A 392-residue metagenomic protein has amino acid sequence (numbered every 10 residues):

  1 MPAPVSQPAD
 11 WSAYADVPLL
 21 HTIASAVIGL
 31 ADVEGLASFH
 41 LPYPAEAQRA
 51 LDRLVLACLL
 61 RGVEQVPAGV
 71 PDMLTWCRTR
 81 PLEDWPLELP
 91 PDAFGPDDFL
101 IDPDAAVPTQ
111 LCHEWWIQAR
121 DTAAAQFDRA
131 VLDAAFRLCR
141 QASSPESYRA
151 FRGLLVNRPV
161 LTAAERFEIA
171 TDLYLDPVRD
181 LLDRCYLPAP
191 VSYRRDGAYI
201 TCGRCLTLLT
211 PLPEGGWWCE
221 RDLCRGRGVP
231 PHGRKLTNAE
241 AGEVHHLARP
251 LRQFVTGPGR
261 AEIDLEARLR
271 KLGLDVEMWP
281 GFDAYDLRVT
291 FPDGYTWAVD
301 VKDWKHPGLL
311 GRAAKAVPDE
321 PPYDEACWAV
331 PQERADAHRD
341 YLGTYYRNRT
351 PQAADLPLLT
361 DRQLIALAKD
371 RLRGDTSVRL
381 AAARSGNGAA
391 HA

Functional and structural regions predicted by a protein language model:
M1-A9, S385-A392: Short, low-complexity, intrinsically disordered N-terminal peptides in bacterial proteins
P2-H21, S25-T237: Nuclease-adjacent, charged terminal/linker segments that flank catalytic cores
T79-L82, G259, K302-A354: Catalytic cores of nucleic-acid endonucleases
R195, H232-G281: Acidic-basic catalytic patches of nuclease active cores, encompassing PD-(D/E)XK and other metal-cofactor nuclease
R249, D283-T290: Redox- and metal-dependent alpha/beta enzyme cores, enriched for Fe-S-associated oxidoreductases and cofactor-handling
D275-Y285, K305-K315, L356-A368: A short, well-structured beta->alpha microelement
R288-A298, P307, P318: Active-site beta-strand-loop-beta-strand hairpin of nuclease catalytic cores that positions key catalytic residues
E333-A392: Domain-level recognition of nuclease-like catalytic cores that cleave nucleotide substrates
